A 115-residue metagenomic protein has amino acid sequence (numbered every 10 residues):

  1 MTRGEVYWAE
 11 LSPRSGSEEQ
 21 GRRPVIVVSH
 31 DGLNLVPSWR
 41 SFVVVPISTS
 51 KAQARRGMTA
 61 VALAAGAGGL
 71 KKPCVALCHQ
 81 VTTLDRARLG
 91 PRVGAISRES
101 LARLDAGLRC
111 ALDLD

Functional and structural regions predicted by a protein language model:
M1-D115: Conserved functional hotspots at enzyme active or ligand-binding sites that engage polyanionic ligands
